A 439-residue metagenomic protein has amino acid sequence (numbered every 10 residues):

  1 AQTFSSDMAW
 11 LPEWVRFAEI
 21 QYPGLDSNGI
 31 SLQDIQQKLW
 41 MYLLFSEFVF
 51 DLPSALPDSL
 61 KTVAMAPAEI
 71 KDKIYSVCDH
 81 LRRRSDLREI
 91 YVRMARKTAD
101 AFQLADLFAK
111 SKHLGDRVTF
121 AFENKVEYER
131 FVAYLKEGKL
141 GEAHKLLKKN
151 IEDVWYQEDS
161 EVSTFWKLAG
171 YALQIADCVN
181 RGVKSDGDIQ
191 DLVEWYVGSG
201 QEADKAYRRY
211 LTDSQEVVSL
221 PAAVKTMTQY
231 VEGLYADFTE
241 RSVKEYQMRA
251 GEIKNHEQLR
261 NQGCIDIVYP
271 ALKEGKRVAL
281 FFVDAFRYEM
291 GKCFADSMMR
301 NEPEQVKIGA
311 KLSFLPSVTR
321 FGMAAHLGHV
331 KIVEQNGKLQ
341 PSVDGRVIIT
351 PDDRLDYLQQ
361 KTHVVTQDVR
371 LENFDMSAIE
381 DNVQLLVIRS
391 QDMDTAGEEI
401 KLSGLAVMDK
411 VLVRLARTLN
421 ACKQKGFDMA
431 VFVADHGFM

Functional and structural regions predicted by a protein language model:
A1-V278, R287-A430, A434-M439: …; additionally, a secondary subgroup of soluble metalloenzymes is captured
D284: Ligand-binding pocket scaffold of soluble enzyme catalytic domains
